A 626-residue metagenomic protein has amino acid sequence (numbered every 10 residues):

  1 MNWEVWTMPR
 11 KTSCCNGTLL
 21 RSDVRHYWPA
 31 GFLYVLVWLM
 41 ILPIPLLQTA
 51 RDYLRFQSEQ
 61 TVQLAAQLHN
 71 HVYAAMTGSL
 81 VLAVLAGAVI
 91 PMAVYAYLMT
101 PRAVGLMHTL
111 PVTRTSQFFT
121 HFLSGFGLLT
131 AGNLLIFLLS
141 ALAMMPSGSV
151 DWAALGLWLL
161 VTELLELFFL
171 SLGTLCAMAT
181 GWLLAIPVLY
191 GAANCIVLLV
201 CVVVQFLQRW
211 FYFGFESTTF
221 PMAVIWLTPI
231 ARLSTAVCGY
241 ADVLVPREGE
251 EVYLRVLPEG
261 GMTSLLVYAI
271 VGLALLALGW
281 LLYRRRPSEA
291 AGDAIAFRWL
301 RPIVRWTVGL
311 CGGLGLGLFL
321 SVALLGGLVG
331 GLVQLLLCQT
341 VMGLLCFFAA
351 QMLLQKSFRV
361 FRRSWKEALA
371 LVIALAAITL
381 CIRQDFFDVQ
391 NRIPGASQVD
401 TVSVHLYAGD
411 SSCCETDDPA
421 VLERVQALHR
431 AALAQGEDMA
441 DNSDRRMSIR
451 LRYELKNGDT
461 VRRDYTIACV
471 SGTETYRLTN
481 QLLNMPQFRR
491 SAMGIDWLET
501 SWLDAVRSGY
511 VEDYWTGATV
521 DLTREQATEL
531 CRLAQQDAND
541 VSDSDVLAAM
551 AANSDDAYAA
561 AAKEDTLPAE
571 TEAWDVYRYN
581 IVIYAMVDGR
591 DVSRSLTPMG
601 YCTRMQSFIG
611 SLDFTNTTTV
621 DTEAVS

Functional and structural regions predicted by a protein language model:
M1-P101, L278-P287, L318-V329, V333 (+3 more regions): Hydrophobic alpha-helical transmembrane segments
R10-T12, Q48-N70, L198-L282, P287-A296 (+2 more regions): Terminal transmembrane helical anchor/hairpin motif
H69, M76, L123-I186, L198 (+1 more regions): Secretory targeting signals
Y95-G127, A291-G292, A527-S544, N553-S554: Helix-loop-helix units of permease transmembrane domains in multi-pass membrane transporters, especially ABC
L184-V197, R363-L375: Central hydrophobic cores of alpha-helical transmembrane segments in multi-pass integral membrane proteins
R305-G315, F348-V389: Internal/C-terminal transmembrane anchor helices
C381-N457: Membrane-interface segments at or immediately adjacent to transmembrane helices that form the boundary between
E437-V470, D543-P598: Short, structured surface segments that line ligand/substrate-binding pockets
